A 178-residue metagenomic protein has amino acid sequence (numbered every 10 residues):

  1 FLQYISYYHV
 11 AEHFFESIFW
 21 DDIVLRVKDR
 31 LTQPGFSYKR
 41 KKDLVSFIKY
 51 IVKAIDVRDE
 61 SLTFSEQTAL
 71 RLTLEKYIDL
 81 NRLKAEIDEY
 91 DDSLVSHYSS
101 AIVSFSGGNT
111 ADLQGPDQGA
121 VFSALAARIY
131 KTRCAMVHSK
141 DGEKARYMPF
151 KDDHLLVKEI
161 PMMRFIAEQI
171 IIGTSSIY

Functional and structural regions predicted by a protein language model:
F1-Y178: Amphipathic, oligomerization/interface secondary-structure segments
